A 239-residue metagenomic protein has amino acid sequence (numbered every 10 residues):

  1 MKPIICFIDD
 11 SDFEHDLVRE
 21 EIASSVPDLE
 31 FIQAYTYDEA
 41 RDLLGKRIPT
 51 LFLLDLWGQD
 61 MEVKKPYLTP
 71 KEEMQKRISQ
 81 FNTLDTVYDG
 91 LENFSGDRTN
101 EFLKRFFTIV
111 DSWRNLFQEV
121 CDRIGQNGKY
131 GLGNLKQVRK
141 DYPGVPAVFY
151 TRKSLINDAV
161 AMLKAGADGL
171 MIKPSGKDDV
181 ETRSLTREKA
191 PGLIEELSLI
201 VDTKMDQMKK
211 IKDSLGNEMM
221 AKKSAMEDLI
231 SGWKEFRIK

Functional and structural regions predicted by a protein language model:
K2-F13, V18-I22, E30-Q33, Y37-A40 (+1 more regions): Conserved acidic segment of CheY-like receiver
Q33-L51, D55, Q59-M61, E73 (+1 more regions): Acidic, metal-coordinating helix/loop segments flanking the phosphotransfer/catalytic sites of two-component signaling
G45-R47, N82, Q137-G144, A165: Conserved phosphotransfer cores of two-component systems
F149-Y150, K173: Hydrophobic/aromatic residues positioned on beta-strands within the core alpha/beta folds
K153-N157: Negatively charged, flexible loop motifs adjacent to catalytic sites in prokaryotic signal transduction proteins
A161-M162: Residue preferences within the helical output face of two-component receiver
D179, R183-K239: C-terminal output/effector regions of signal-responsive regulators
